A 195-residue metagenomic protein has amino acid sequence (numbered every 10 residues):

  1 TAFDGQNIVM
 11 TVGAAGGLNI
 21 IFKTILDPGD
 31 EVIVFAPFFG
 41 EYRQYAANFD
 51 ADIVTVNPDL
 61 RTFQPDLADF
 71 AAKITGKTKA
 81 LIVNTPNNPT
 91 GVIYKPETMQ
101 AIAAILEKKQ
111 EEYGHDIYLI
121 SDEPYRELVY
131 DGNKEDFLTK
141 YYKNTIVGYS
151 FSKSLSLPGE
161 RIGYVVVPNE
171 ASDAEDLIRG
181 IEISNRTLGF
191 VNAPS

Functional and structural regions predicted by a protein language model:
T1-G114, R126-Y141, I146: Conserved core of the PLP fold type I
L119-I120: Residue-level marker for buried hydrophobic side chains located in beta-strands that build the well-ordered beta-sheet
E123: Walker B catalytic acidic pair
K143-S195: Conserved core segment of the aminotransferase class I/II
